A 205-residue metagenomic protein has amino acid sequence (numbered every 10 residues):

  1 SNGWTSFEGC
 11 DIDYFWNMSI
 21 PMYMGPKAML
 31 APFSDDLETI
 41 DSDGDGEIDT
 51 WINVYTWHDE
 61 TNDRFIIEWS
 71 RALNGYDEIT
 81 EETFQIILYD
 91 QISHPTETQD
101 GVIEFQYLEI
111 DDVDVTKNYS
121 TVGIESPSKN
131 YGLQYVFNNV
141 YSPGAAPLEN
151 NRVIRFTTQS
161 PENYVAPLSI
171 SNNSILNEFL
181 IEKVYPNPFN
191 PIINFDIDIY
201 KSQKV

Functional and structural regions predicted by a protein language model:
S1-I170: Extracytoplasmic Ser/Thr/Pro-rich, glycosylation-prone low-complexity segments
S171-Y185, F189-K204: Glycine-centered coil/turn sites that cap beta-strands in beta-rich domains
